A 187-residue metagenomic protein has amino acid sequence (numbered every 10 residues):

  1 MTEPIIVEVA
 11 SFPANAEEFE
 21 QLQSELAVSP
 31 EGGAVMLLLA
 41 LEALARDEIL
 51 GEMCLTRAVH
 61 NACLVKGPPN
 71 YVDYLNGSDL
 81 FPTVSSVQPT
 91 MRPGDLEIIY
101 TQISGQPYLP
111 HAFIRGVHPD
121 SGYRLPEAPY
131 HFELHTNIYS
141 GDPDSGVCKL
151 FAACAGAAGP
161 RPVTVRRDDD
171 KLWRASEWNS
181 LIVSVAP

Functional and structural regions predicted by a protein language model:
T2-F113: Core segments of small alpha/beta cavity-forming domains
I5, A27-P30, C154-P160, R167: Ser/Thr/Pro-rich, low-complexity mucin-like regions that serve as glycosylated stalks/linkers or repetitive adhesive
V35-E42, K149-F151, P160-T164, R174: Ordered hydrophobic segments in well-structured contexts
L44, N137, A155, D168-D170: Generic structural motif
L55-A58, D120-S121, A186: Short, surface-exposed, charged/polar-biased interaction segments
I103-A158: Acidic, glycine-rich flexible loop segments
A158-P187: Short beta-strand edge/turn micro-motifs at domain boundaries
